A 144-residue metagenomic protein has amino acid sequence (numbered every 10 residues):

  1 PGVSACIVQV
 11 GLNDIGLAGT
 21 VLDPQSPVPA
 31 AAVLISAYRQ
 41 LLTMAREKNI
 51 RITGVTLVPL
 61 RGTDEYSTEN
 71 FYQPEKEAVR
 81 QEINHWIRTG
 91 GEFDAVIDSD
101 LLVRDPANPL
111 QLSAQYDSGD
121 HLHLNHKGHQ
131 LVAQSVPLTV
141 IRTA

Functional and structural regions predicted by a protein language model:
P1, E47, T89: Extracellular/periplasmic catalytic domains that process cell-envelope and extracellular macromolecules
P1-A32: Oxyanion-hole/transition-state-stabilizing segment in secreted/luminal serine hydrolases and related acyltransferases
S4-V10, R51-T56, A95-D98, H123: Structural recognition of the beta-strand scaffold that forms the well-ordered cores of secreted hydrolase catalytic
G16-A18, V58-A144: Catalytic His-Asp segment of secreted/periplasmic serine-dependent ester chemistry enzymes
A31-Y38, R80, H129: Aromatic/hydrophobic pocket-lining residues that form the small-molecule binding cavity in soluble enzyme cores
Y38-R46: Surface-exposed amphipathic alpha-helices with a cationic face
E47-I52, R142-A144: Surface-exposed helix-capping loop/turn segments at secondary-structure junctions
